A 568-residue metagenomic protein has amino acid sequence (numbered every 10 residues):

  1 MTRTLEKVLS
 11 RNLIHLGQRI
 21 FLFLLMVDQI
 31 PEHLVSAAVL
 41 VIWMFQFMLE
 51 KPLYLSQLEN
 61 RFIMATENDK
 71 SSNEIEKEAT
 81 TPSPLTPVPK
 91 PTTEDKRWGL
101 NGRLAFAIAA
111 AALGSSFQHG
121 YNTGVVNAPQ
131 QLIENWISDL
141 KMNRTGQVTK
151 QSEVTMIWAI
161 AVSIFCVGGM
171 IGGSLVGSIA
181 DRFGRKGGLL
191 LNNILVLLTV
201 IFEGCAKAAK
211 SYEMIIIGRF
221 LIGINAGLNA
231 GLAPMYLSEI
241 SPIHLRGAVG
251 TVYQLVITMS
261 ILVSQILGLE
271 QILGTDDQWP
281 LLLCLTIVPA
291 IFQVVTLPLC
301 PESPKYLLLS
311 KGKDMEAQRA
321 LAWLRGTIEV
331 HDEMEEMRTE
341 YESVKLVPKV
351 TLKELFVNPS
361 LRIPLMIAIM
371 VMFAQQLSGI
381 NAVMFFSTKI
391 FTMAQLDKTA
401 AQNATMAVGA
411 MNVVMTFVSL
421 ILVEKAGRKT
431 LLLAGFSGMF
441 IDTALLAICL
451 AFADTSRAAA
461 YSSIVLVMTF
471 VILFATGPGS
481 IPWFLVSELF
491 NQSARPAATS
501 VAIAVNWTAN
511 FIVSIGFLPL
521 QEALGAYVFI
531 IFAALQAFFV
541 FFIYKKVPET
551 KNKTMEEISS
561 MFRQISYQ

Functional and structural regions predicted by a protein language model:
T2-E6, L13, F21, V27 (+3 more regions): Alpha-helical transmembrane bundle of multi-pass membrane proteins
E32-H33: Short linear segments in intrinsically disordered or otherwise low-structure-confidence regions
